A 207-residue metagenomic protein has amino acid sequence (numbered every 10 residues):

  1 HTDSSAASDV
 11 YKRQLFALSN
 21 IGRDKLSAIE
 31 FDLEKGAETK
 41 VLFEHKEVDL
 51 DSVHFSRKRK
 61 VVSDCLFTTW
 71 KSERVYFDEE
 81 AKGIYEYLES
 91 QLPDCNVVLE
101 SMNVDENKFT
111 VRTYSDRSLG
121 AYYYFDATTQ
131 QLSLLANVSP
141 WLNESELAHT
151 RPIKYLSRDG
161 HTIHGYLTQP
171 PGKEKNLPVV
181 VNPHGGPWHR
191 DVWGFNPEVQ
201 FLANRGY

Functional and structural regions predicted by a protein language model:
H1-A7, Y11: Single conserved hydrophobic/aromatic residue that forms the stacking wall/gate of nucleotide- or nucleobase-binding
R13-R23, F43, S63-W70, Y76 (+2 more regions): Beta-strand C-termini and the immediately following turn/loop, strongest in propeller blades
L15, A28-E30, V62, R74-V75 (+3 more regions): Hydrophobic beta-strand positions in blades of beta-propellers and related beta-sheet-rich domains
D32-G36, A127-T128: Short loop/turn segments that connect beta-strands within beta-propeller blades
L42-K46, L92: Surface loop/turn motifs at the tips and blade-to-blade linkers of beta-strand repeat domains
K58-V98: Alpha-helical "lid/cap" subdomains adjacent to substrate-binding clefts that gate access and reposition the ligand
V98-Y207: Serine-hydrolase catalytic core recognition
